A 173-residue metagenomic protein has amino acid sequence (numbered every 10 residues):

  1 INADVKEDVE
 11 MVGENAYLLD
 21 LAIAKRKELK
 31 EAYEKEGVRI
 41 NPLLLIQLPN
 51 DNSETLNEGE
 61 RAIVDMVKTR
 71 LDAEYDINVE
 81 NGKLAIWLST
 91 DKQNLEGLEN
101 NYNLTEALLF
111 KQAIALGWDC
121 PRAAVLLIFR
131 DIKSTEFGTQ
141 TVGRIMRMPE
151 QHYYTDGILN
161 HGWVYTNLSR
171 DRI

Functional and structural regions predicted by a protein language model:
I1-I77, G82-W87: Conserved interdomain linker/interface between the two RecA-like ATPase lobes of SF2 helicase motors
K92-I173: Conserved RecA-like P-loop NTPase helicase motor core
